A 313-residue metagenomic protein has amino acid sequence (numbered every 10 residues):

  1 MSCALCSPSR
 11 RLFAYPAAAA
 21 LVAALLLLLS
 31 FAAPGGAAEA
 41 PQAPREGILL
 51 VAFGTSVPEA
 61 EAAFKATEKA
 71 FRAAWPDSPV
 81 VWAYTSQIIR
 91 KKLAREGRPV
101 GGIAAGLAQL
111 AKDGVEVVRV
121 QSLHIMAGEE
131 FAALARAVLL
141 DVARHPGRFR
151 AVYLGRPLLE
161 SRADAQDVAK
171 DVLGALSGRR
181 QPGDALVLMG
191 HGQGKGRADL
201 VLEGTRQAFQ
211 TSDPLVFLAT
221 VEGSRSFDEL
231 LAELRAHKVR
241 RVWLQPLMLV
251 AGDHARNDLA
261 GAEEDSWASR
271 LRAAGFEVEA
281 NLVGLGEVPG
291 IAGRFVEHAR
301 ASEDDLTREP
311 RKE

Functional and structural regions predicted by a protein language model:
M1-L12: N-terminal secretory signal peptides that target proteins for export/translocation
P8-R10, L26, I48: Alpha-helical structural elements
A18-S30: Bacterial N-terminal signal peptides
A33-A37: Sec/Tat signal peptide C-region and signal peptidase I cleavage site
A38-E313: Extended amphipathic ligand-handling, pore-lining, and cofactor/metal-binding catalytic surfaces
